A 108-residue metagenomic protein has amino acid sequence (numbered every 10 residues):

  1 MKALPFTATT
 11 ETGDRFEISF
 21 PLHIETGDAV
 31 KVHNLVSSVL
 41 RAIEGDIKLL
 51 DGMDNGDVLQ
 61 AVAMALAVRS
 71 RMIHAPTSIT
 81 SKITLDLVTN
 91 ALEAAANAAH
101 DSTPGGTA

Functional and structural regions predicted by a protein language model:
M1-A108: Solvent-exposed interaction surfaces and binding hotspots enriched for charged
